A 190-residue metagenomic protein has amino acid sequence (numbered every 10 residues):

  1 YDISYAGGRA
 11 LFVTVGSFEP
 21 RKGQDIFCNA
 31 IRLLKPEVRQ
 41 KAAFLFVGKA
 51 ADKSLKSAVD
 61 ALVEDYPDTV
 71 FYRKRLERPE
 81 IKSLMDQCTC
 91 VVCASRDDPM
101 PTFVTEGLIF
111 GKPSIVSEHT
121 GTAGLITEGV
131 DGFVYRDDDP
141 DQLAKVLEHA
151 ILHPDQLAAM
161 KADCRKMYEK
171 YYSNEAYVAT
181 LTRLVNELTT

Functional and structural regions predicted by a protein language model:
S4-K22, C28-I31, L45: Conserved donor-binding/catalytic core segment of Leloir-type glycosyltransferases
L45-D68, E80: Short, structured helix-loop element that forms part of the nucleotide-activated donor/catalytic region
R75, S83-C88: Short alpha-helical donor nucleotide-sugar binding micro-motif in glycosyltransferases
K82, P101-I109, A123-G124, V130: Short alpha-helical segment that forms part of, or immediately flanks, the ligand-binding pocket in carbohydrate-active
R96: Aromatic "clamp/platform" in nucleotide-sugar-dependent glycosyltransferases that forms part of the donor/acceptor
P113-V116: Short hydrophobic beta-strand element within catalytic cores of glycosyltransferases and related nucleotide-activated
E128-G129, F133-P140, H149-P154: Conserved acidic donor-binding segment of nucleotide-sugar-dependent glycosyltransferases
Q142, H149, Q156-Y171, Y177: A short, well-ordered alpha-helix in the C-terminal region of glycosyltransferases
